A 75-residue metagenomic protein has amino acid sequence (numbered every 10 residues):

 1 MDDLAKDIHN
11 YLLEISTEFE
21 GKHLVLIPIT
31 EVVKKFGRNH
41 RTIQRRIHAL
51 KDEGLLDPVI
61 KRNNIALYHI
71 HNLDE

Functional and structural regions predicted by a protein language model:
D2-T30: Short helix->loop/beta-hairpin flanking segments within DNA-binding domains
P28, K61-E75: Short, cationic-aromatic polyanion-contact patches
V33: The alpha-helix within a helix-turn-helix
Q44-H48: Short, hydrophobic-biased segments on the C-terminal half of alpha helices that form "recognition helices"
K51-K61: A short, conserved structural fragment
